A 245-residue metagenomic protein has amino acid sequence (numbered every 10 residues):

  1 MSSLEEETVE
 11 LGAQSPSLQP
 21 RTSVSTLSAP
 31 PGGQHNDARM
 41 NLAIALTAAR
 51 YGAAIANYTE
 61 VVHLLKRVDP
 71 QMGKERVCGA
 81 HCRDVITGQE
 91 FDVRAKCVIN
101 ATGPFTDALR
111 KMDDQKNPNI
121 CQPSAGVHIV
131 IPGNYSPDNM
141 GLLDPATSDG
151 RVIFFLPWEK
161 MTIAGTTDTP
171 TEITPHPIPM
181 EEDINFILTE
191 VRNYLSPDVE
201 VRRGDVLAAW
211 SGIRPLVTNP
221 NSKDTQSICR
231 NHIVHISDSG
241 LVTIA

Functional and structural regions predicted by a protein language model:
M1-A56, R67-R76, E159, P197 (+2 more regions): Flavin (FAD/FMN) cofactor-binding and adjacent substrate-gating region of FAD-dependent oxidoreductase domains
P30-P31, D37-R39, A43, T47 (+2 more regions): C-terminal catalytic lobe of FAD-dependent flavoproteins
I55-N57, N100, A164: General beta-strand structural signal in soluble alpha/beta enzymes
Y58-V62, D84-I86: Conserved SAM/SAH-binding loop
V61-L64, P70, F154-F155, V234: A structural signal for short hydrophobic beta-strand segments in well-ordered beta-sheet cores
E75-H81, N139: Short, hydrophobic/aromatic-rich segments at coil-to-beta transitions
I86-C97, A101: Core beta-strand elements of the Rossmann-like FAD/NAD(P) dinucleotide-binding domain in flavoenzyme oxidoreductases
